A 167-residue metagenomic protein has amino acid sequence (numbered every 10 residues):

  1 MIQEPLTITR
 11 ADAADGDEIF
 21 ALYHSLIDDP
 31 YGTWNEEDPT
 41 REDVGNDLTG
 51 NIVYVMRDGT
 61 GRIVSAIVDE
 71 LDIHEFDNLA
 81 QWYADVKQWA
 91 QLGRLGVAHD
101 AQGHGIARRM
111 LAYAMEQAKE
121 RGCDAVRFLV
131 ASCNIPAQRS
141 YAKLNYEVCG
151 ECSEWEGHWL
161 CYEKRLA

Functional and structural regions predicted by a protein language model:
T7-I19: A short beta-loop-alpha structural element at the N-terminal edge of CoA-dependent acyl/N-acetyltransferase catalytic
A11, L95-V97, V130: Hydrophobic adenine-recognition pocket in adenosine-nucleotide-binding enzymes
L26-D29, T33-R94, A98, L111-A112 (+2 more regions): Acetyl-CoA-dependent GNAT
V97, G103-E116, R139-K143: Conserved acetyl-CoA-binding loop-helix of GNAT-fold acetyltransferases
L111, A118-L129: Conserved GNAT acetyl-CoA-binding A-motif
F128-Q138, E154-H158: Conserved beta-strand-loop-alpha-helix junction that forms the acyl-donor binding cleft
A142-E151: Conserved acetyl-CoA-binding loop of GNAT-fold acetyltransferases
